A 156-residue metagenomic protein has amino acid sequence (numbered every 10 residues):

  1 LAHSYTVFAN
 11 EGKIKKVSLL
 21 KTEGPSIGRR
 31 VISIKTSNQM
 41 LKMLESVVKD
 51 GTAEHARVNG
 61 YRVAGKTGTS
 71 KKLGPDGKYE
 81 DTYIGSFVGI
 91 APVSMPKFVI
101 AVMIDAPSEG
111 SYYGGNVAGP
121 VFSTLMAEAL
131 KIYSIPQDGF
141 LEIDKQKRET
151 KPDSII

Functional and structural regions predicted by a protein language model:
L1-R29, K35, L41-S134: Active-site beta-strand/loop architecture of penicillin-binding DD-peptidases
P136-I156: Short, highly charged C-terminal tails/helix-capping segments
